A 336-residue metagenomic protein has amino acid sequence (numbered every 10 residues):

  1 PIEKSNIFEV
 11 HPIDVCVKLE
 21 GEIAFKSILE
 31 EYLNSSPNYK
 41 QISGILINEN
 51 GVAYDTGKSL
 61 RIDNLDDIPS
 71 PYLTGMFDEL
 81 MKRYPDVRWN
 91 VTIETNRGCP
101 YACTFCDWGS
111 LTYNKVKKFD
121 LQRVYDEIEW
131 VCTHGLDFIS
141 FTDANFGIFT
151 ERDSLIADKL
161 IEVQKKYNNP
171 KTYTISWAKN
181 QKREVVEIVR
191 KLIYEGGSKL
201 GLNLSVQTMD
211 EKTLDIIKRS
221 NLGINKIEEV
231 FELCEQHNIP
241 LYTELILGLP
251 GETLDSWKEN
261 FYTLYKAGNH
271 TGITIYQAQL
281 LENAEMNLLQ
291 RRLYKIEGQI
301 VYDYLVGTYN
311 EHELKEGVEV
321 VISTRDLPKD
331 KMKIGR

Functional and structural regions predicted by a protein language model:
P1-I62: Glycine-rich beta-alpha loop elements in corrinoid/cobalamin-binding modules across cobalamin-dependent enzymes
I2-S5, Y101, G147-E151, V206-Q207 (+3 more regions): Flexible glycine/acidic-rich beta-alpha junction loops that bind and position SAM and/or redox cofactors in anaerobic
N6-K26, R190-G201, L264-I273: Structural recognition of alpha->loop->beta junctions
D14, I45, I68, C99 (+6 more regions): Conserved, mostly hydrophobic/aromatic
E20, D63, F119, L222 (+1 more regions): Residue-level signal for the nucleotide or nucleotide-sugar donor/cofactor binding architecture
I47-T92: N-terminal [4Fe-4S]-dependent radical SAM core
Y84-Q122: Canonical Radical SAM [4Fe-4S] cluster-binding loop centered on the CxxxCxxC motif and its immediate flanking residues
L121-Y242, L247-L249: Conserved SAM/AdoMet-binding glycine-rich loop
